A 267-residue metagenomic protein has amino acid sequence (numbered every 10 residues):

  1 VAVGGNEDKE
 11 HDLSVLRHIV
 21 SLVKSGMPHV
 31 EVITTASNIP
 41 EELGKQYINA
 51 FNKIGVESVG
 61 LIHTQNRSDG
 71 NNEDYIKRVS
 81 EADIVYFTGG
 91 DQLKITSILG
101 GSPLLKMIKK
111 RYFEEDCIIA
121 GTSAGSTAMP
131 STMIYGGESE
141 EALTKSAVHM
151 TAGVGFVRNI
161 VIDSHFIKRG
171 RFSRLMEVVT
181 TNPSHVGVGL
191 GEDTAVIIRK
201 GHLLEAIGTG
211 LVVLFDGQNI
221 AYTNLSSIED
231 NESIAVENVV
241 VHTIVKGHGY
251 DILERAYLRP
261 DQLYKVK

Functional and structural regions predicted by a protein language model:
V1-G26, E41-K53, I134-Y135, S139-K267: C-terminal and late-domain segments of enzyme folds
A2, G60-I62, Y86-F87, I119-T122 (+1 more regions): General beta-strand structural signal in soluble alpha/beta enzymes
H29-T35: Short internal beta-strands
S37-E81, K94: Portal/gating segments that form or line small-molecule/metal binding sites
Q46, G100-L105: Charged helix-capping and loop-helix junction motifs
Y86-G89, I108, Y112-M133: Catalytic nucleophile loop
Q92-S102: Glycine/threonine-rich flexible loop motifs
